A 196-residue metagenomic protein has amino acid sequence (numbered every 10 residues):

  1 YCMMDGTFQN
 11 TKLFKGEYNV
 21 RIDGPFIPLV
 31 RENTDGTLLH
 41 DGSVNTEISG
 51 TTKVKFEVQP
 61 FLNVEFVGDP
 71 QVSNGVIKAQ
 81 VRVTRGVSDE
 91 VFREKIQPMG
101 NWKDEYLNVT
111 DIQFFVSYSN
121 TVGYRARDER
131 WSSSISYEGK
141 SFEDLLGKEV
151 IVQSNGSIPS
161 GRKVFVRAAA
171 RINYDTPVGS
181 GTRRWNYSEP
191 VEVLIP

Functional and structural regions predicted by a protein language model:
M3-K12: Short, surface-exposed beta-strand/beta-hairpin micro-motifs centered on an aromatic residue
G6, G16-T34: A short, solvent-exposed beta-strand micro-motif common in secreted/extracellular proteins
K15, N19-V20, G147-E149, S154-S180: Beta-strand-rich modules
F26-K55: Structured interaction patches on ligand/partner-binding surfaces of diverse proteins
G75-A79: Structural beta-strand segments of beta-rich domains
R82-D104: Short amphipathic, basic-aromatic surface patches that mediate peripheral association with negatively charged
D175-P196: Short beta-strand elements
